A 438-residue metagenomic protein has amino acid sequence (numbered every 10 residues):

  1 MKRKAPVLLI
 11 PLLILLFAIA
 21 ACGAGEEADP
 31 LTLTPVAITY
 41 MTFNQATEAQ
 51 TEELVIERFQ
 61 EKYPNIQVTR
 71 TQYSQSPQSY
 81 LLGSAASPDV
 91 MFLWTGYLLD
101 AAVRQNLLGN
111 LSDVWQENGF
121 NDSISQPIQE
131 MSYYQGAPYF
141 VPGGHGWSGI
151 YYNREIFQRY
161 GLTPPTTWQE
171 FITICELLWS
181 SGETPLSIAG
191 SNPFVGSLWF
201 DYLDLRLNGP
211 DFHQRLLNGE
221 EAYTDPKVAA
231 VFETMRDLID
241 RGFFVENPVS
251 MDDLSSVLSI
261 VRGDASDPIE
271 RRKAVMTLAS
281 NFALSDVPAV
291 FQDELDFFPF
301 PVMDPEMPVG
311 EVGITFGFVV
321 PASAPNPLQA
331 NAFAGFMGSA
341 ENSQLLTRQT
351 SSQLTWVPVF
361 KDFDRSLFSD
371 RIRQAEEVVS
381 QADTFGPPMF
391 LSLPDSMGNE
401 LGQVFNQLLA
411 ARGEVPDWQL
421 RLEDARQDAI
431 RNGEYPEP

Functional and structural regions predicted by a protein language model:
I19-Q105, V114-D122, L328, L345 (+2 more regions): Conserved N-terminal structural module of periplasmic/extracytoplasmic solute-binding proteins
E57-R58, Q67, P288-Q353: Extracytoplasmic/periplasmic substrate-recognition and gating elements
E61, V68-T71, W115-Q116, S132-L198 (+5 more regions): Helix-loop-helix "hinge/cap" segment bordering the ligand-binding cleft or interdomain interface
S74-Q78, P210-V290: Extracytoplasmic ligand-binding clamshell segments of periplasmic binding protein
Y80-L82, S87-D89, N118-I156, T184-I188 (+3 more regions): A structural signal for short loop-to-beta-strand junctions that line the ligand-binding cleft of periplasmic/secreted
G96-S148, I172, K227, Q292 (+2 more regions): Hinge/lid segment of periplasmic solute-binding proteins
S112-I124, G190, L207-A230, A289-V290 (+3 more regions): Short, solvent-exposed loop/beta-turn-alpha elements that line the ligand-binding surface or hinge of extracytoplasmic
Y133, S352-P358, R373-I430: C-terminal capping/gating helix-and-loop segments adjacent to ligand/active sites or protein-protein/ligand interfaces
